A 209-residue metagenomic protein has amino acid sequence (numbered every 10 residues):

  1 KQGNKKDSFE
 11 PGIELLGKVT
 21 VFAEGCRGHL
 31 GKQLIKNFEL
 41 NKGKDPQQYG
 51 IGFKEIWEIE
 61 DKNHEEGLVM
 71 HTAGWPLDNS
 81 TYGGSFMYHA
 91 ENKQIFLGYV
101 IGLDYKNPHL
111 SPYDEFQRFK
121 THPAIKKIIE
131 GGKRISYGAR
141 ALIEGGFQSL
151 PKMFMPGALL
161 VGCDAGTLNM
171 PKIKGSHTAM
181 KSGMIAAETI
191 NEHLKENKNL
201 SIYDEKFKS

Functional and structural regions predicted by a protein language model:
K1-K127, I185: Predominantly flavin-linked oxidoreductase catalytic cores and closely associated redox partners
G3, G132-K133, G138-L142, K206: Domain-scale detector for complete catalytic domains at protein termini or as standalone homologs
K44, N107, S149-K152, M170-T178 (+1 more regions): Alpha-helix capping and helix-loop boundary segments enriched in small/acidic/polar residues
H71-G83, G138-P151: Conserved alpha/beta core surface patches that mediate binding of polyanionic ligands
K127-G138, E196-I202: Flexible, glycine/charged-enriched surface loops at secondary-structure junctions
A139-M170, S201: FAD-binding beta-loop-beta segment adjacent to the flavin cofactor pocket
F154, L160-D164, S176-I190: Extended, hydrophobic alpha-helical segments in both membrane/secreted and soluble proteins
G166-K172, M184-S209: Active-site-proximal substrate-binding core of FAD-dependent oxidoreductases
